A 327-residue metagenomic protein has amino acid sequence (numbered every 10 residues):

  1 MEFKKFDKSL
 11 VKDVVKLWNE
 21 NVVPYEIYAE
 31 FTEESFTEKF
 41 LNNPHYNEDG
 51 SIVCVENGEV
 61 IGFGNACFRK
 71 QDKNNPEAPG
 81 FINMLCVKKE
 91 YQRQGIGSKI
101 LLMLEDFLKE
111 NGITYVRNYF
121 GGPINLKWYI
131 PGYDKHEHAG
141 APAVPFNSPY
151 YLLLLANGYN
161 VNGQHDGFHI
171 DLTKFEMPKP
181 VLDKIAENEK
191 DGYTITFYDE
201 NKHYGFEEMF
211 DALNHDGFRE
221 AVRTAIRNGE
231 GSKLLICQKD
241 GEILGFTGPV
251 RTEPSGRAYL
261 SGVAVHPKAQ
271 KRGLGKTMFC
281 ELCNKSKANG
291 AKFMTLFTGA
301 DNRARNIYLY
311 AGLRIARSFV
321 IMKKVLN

Functional and structural regions predicted by a protein language model:
E2-K16, G192-F206: A short beta-loop-alpha structural element at the N-terminal edge of CoA-dependent acyl/N-acetyltransferase catalytic
W18-S51, V55-E56, G62-P79, L85 (+1 more regions): A conserved beta-strand-loop-helix scaffold within acyl/acetyltransferase catalytic domains
G62, G163-D166, G245, R317: A structural microfeature
I82, V116-N118, L260, M294-T298: Conserved hydrophobic beta-strand within the GNAT/NAT acetyltransferase core sheet that lines the active-site cleft
V87, R93-D106, N118, V265 (+3 more regions): Conserved acetyl-CoA-binding loop-helix of GNAT-fold acetyltransferases
L101-E189, V320-K324: Acyl-donor-binding surface of acyltransferase catalytic domains
F279, N302-A304, L326: Short glycine/proline-centered loop/turn elements that form peptide/ligand docking sites
